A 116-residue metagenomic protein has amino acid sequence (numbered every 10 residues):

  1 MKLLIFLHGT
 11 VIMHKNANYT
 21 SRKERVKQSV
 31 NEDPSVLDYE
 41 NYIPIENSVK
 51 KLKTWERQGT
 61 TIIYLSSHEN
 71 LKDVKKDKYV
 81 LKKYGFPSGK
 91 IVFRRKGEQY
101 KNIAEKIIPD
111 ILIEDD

Functional and structural regions predicted by a protein language model:
M1-L3, P109-D110: The start of beta-strands in P-loop NTPase/AAA+ ATPase cores
K2-F93: Alpha-helical substrate-recognition element adjacent to the catalytic core
R94-R95, Q99-D116: Conserved Lys-Pro-Asp/Glu-containing loop-to-beta segment of HAD-superfamily phosphomonoesterases, centered on
